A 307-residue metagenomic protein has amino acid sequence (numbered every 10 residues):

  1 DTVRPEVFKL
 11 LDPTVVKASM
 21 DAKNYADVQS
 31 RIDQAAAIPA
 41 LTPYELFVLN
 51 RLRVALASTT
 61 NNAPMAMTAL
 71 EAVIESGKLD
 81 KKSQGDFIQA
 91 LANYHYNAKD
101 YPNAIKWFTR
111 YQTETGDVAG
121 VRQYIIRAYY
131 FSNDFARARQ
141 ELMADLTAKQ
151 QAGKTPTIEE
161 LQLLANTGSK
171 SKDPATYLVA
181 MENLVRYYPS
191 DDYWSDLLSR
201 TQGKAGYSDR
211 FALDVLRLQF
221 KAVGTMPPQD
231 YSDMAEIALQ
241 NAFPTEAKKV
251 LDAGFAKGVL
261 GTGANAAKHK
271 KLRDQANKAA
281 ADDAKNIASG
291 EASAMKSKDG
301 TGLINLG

Functional and structural regions predicted by a protein language model:
D1-A72, S76, K82-D86: N-terminal leader/linker segments that initiate helical-solenoid repeat arrays
D1-V3, V179, P228-D230, E236 (+1 more regions): Long, contiguous interaction/recruitment modules in multidomain scaffold/adaptor proteins
P5-T14, P43-N50, D80-A90, T115-Y124 (+8 more regions): Generic helix N-cap/helix-start motif at coil->alpha-helix transitions
S19, R53, A57, H95 (+5 more regions): Residue at a conserved register position within TPR or TPR-like alpha-solenoid repeats
V28-A35, A63-E75, Y101-Q112, A136-K149 (+4 more regions): Alpha-helical repeat scaffolds
A57-Y124: Surface-exposed, polar helix/loop patches in the mature regions of secreted/periplasmic/lumenal proteins that form
N277-G307: C-terminal structural cap/anchor segments
